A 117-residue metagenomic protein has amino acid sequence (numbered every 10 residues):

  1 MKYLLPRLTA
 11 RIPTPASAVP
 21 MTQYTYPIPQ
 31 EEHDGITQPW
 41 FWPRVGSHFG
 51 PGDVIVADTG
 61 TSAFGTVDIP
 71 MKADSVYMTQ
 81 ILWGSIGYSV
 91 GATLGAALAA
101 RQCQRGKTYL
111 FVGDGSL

Functional and structural regions predicted by a protein language model:
M1-M21: Glycine-rich, acidic loop regions that bind phosphate or pyrophosphate groups
K2, S62-A63, L117: Alpha-helix N-cap/helix-start and coil->helix boundary motif
P20-R105: Active-site diphosphate/adenylate-binding microenvironment
C103-L117: A short, small-residue-rich loop immediately preceding and capping a beta-strand
